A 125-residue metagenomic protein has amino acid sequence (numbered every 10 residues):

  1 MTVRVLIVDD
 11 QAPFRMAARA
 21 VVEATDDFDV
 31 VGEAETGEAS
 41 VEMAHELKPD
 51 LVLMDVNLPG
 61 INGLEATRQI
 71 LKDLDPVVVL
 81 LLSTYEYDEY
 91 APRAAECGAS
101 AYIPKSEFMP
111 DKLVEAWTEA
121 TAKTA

Functional and structural regions predicted by a protein language model:
F14, P59: The feature encodes the CheY-like receiver
D27-E35, M43: Short hydrophobic/Thr-rich beta-strand motif most characteristic of the beta2 strand and flanking loop of CheY-like
T36-A39, N62-E65: Acidic catalytic/metal-coordinating carboxylates
D50, V56-N57: The short loop immediately C-terminal to the conserved phospho-acceptor aspartate in CheY-like receiver
L64-D75: Short amphipathic alpha-helix used as the core "switch/output" element in two-component signaling
E65, E86-I103, E107-E115: Alpha4 helix (beta4-alpha4-beta5 surface) of REC/receiver domains from two-component response regulators
K112-A125: Receiver (REC) domain switch/output surface
